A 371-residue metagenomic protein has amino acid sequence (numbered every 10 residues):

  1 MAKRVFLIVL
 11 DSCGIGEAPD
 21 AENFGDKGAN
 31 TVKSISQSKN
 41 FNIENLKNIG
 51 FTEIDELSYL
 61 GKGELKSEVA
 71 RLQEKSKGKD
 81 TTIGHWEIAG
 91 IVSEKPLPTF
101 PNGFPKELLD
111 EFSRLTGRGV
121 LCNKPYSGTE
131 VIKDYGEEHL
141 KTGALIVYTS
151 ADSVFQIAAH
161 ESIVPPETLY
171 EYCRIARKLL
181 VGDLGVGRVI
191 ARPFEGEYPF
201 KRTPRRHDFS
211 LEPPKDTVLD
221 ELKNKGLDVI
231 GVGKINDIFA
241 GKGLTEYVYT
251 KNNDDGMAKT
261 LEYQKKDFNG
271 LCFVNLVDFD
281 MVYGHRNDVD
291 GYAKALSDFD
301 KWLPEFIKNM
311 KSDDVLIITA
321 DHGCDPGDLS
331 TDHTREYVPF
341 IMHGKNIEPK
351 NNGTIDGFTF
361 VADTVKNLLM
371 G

Functional and structural regions predicted by a protein language model:
M1-G371: Feature captures the catalytic ectodomains and active-site-proximal regions of enzymes that hydrolyze or transfer
